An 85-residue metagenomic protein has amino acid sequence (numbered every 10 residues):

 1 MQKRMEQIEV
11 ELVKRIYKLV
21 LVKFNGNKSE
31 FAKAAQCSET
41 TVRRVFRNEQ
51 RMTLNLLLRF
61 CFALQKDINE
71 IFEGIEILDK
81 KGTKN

Functional and structural regions predicted by a protein language model:
M1-G26: A short, Lys/Arg-rich alpha-helix, primarily the initiator
Y17-K18, S29-E30, L58, N69: Residues within the helices of the helix-turn-helix
L21, R47, E76: Residue-level detection of the helix-turn-helix DNA-binding "recognition helix"
F24-R44: Short alpha-helical DNA-recognition segment
A35, A63-L64: Core residues of bacterial helix-turn-helix
V45, L58, F62-A63, E70: Short, charge-rich amphipathic interface segments used for partner binding and complex assembly
E49-R59: Short, basic-rich loop-to-helix N-cap that marks the start of a DNA-contacting helix
Q65-N85: Short C-terminal boundary/hinge segments that cap the last helix of small helical domains
